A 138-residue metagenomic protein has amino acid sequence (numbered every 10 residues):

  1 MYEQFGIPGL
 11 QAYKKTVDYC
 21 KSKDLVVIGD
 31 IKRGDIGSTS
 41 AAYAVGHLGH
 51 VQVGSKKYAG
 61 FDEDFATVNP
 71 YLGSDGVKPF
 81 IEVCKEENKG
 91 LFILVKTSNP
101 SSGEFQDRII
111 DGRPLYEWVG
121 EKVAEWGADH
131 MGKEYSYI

Functional and structural regions predicted by a protein language model:
M1-A59: N-terminal active-site wall of soluble small-molecule enzyme domains
D35-I138: Conserved anion-binding
